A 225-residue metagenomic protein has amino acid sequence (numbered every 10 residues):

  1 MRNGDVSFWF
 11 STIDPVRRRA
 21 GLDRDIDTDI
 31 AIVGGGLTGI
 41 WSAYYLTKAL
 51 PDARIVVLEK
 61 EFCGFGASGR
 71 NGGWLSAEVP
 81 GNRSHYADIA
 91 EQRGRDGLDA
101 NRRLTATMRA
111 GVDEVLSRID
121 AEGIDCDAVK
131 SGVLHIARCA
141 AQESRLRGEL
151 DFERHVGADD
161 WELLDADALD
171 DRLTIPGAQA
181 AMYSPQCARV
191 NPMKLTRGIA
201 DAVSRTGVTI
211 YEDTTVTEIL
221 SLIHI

Functional and structural regions predicted by a protein language model:
M1-I30, K48-A49, A53-R54: Extreme N-terminal leader/targeting segments of oxidoreductases
G35-T38, K60: Glycine-rich Rossmann-fold phosphate-binding loop(s) that bind the pyrophosphate of adenine dinucleotide cofactors
A43, T47: Gly/Ala-rich phosphate-binding loop of Rossmann-like dinucleotide-binding domains, activating on the conserved
A49-R70: Glycine-rich FAD pyrophosphate-binding loop
G73-R95: N-terminal glycine-rich dinucleotide-binding loop that anchors FAD/FMN and/or NAD(P) in oxidoreductases
I89-A202: Rossmann-like flavin
S204-V216: A conserved beta-strand/loop element that lines the FAD pocket in flavoprotein oxidoreductases
I223-I225: Conserved small/polar residues in nucleotide/adenosyl-binding loops
